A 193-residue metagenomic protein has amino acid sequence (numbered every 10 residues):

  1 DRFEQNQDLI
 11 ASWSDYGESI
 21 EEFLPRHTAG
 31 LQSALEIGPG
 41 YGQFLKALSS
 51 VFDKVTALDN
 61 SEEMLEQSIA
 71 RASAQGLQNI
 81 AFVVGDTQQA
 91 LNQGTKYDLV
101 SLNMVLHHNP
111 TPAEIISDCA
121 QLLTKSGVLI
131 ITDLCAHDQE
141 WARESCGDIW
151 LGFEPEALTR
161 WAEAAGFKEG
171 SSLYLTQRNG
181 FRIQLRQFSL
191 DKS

Functional and structural regions predicted by a protein language model:
R2-A11: Class I SAM-dependent methyltransferase Rossmann-like catalytic core, especially the SAM/SAH-binding loop
A11-L31: Conserved alpha-helix/loop element of class I SAM-dependent methyltransferases that forms part of the SAM/SAH-binding
L35, G40-Q89: Class I SAM-dependent methyltransferase SAM/SAH-binding core
S101: A conserved beta-strand element that flanks and buttresses the S-adenosyl-L-methionine
M104-V105: Short catalytic micro-motifs in class I SAM-dependent methyltransferases
A113-V128: A short glycine-rich, Lys/Arg-flanked "PGG" loop and its adjoining helix->strand segment in the class I
I130-R186: C-terminal alpha-helical "lid/dimerization" subdomain adjacent to the S-adenosyl-L-methionine
